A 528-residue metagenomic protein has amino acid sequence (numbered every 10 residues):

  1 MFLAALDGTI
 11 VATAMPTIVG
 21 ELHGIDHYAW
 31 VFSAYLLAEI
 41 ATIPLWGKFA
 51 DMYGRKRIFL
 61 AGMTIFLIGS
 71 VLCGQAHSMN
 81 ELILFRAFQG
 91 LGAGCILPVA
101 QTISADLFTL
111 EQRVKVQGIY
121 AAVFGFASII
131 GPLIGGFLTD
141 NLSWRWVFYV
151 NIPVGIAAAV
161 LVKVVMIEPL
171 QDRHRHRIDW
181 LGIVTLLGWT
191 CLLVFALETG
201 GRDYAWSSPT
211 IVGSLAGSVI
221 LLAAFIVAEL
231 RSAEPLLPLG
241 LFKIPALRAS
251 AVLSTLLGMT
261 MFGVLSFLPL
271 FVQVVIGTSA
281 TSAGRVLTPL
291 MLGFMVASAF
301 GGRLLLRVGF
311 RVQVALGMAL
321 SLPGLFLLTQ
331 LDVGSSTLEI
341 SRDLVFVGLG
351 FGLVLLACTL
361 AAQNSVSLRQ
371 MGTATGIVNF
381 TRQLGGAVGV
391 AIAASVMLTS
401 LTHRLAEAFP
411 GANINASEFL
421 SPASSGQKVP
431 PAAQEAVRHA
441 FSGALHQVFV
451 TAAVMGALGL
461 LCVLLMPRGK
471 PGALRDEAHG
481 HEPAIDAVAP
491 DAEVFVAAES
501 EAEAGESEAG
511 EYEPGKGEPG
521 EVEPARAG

Functional and structural regions predicted by a protein language model:
M1-V164, A297-G302, R307-V308, V312 (+3 more regions): Transmembrane-helix bundle of Major Facilitator Superfamily
F2-L45, S143, L181-I183, T190 (+2 more regions): Transmembrane core module of solute transporters
G47, Y53-T64, H77-E81, V99-T102 (+5 more regions): C-terminal module of multi-pass small-molecule transporters
D140-I152, T199-T210, S279, T399-A453: A membrane-interface helix-boundary motif in multi-pass transporters
P153-Q171, G188-T199, S218-R231, G459-P467: C-terminal membrane-cytosol helix-exit motif in multi-pass small-molecule transporters
V154-C191, L241-K243, F409-S417: Central mid-sequence intracellular linker of multi-pass
Q171-H176, E234-G240, L405-F409, K470-H481: Short, Lys/Arg-enriched, Gly/Pro-containing loop segments at transmembrane-helix junctions of multi-pass membrane
V227, A246, L360, A423-G528: Transmembrane-helix exit segments and adjacent C-terminal regions of multi-pass membrane proteins
